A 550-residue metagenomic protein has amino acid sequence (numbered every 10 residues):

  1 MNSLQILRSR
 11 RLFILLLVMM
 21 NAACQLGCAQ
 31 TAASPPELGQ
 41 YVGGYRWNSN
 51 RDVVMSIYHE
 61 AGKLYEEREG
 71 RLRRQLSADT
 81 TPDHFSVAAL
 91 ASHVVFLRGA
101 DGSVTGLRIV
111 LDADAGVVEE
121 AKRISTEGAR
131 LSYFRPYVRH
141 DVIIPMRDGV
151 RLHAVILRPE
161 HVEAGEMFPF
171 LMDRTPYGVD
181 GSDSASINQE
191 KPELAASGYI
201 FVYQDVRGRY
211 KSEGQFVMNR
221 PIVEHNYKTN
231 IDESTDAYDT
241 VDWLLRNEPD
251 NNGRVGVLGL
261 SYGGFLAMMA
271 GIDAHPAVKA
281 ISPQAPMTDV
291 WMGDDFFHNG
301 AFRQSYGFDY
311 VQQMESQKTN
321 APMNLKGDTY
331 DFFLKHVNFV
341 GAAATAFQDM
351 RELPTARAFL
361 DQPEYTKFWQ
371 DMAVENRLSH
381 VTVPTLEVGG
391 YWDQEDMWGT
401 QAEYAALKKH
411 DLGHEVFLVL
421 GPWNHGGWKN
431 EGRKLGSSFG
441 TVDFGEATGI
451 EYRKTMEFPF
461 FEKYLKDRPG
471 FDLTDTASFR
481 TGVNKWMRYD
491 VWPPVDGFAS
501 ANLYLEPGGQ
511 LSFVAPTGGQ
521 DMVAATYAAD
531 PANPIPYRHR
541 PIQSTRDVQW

Functional and structural regions predicted by a protein language model:
Q25-Y133: Peripheral terminal and inter-domain segments
E127-E166, Q543-S544: N-terminal cap/lid segment of alpha/beta-hydrolase-fold proteins
G128, V162-N247, D295-F296, F302 (+1 more regions): Cap/lid segment of the alpha/beta-hydrolase catalytic domain
S184, N188, A196, M218-P221 (+4 more regions): Accessory cap/linker subdomain of secreted extracellular hydrolases
P249-S261: Alpha/beta-hydrolase fold nucleophile elbow
L334-A342, V419, R433-W550: C-terminal, loop-rich substrate-recognition/catalytic regions characterized by aromatic stacking residues
V381, E387-G389: Short beta-strand/loop motif that positions the catalytic acidic residue of the alpha/beta-hydrolase fold
W398-V416: Active-site-adjacent alpha-helix of alpha/beta-hydrolase-fold enzymes
